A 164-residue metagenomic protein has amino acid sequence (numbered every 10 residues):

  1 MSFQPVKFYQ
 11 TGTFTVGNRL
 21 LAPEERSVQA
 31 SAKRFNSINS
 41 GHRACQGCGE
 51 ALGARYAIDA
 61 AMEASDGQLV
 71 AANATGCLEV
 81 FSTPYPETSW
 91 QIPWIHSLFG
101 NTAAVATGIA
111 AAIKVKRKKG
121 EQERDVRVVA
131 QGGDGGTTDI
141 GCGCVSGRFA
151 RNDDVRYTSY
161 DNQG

Functional and structural regions predicted by a protein language model:
M1: Conserved "HGTGT" condensation-loop signature of ketosynthase/thiolase-family condensing enzymes that catalyze
V6-G164: Cofactor-binding active-site loop characterized by glycine-rich and histidine/acidic residues
